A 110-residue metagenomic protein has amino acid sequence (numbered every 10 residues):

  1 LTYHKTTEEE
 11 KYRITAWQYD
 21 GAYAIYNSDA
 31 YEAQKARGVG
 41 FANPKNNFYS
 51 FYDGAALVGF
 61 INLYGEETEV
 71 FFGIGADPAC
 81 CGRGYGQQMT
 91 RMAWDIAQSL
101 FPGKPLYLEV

Functional and structural regions predicted by a protein language model:
L1-T2: Extreme N-terminal starter segment of soluble prokaryotic enzymes
K5-G73, D77-A79, I96, L100: Acetyl-CoA-dependent GNAT
C80, G84-A93: Conserved acetyl-CoA pyrophosphate-binding loop and the N-cap/start of the following alpha-helix in GNAT-like
K104: Short acidic/polar active-site loop segments enriched in Thr and Asp
Y107-V110: Conserved beta-strand-loop-alpha-helix junction that forms the acyl-donor binding cleft
